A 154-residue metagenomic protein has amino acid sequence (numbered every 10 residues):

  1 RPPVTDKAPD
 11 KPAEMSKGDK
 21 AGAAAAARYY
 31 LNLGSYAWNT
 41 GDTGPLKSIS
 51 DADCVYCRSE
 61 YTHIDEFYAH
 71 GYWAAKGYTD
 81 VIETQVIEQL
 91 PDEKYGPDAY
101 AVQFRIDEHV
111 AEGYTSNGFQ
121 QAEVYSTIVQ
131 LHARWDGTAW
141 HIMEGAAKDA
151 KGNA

Functional and structural regions predicted by a protein language model:
R1-D6, D149-K151: Short intrinsically disordered, low-complexity coil segments enriched in acidic
P3-A74: Core segments of small alpha/beta cavity-forming domains
S16, A25, R58-D65, T79-I82 (+2 more regions): A short linear-motif detector with a strong N-terminal bias
W38, D80-V81, K148: Amphipathic alpha-helical interaction segments
H63-E66, W73-A75, D92-E93, G118-Q121: Short, charged/polar low-complexity linear motifs in solvent-exposed/disordered segments
H70-L90: A short, amphipathic edge element
E88-A154: Exposed beta-sheet edge and beta->alpha loop/turn motif
